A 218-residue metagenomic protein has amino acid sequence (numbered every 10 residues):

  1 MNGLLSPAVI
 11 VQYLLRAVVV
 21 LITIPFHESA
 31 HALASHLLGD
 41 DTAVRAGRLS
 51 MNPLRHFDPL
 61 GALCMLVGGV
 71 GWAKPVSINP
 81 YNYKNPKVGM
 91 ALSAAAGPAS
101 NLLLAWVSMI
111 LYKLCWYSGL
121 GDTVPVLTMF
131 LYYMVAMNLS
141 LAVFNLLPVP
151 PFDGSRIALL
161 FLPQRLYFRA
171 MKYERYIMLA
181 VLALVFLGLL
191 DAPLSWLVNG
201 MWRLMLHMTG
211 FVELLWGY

Functional and structural regions predicted by a protein language model:
M1-Y218: Hydrophobic transmembrane alpha-helices and their immediate loop junctions in multi-pass integral membrane proteins
